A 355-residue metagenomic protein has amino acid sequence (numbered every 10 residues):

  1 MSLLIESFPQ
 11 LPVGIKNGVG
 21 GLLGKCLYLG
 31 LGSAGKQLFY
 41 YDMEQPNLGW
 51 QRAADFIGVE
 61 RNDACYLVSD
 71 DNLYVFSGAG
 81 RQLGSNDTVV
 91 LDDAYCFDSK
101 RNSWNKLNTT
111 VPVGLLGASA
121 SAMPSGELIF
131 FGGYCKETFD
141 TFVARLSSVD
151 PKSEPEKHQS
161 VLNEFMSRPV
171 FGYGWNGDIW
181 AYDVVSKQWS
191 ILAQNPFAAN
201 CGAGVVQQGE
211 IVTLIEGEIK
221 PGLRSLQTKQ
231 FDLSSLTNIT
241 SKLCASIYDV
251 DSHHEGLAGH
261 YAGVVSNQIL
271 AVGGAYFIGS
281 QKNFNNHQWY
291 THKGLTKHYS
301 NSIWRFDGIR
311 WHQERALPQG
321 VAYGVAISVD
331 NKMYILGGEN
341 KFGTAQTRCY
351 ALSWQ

Functional and structural regions predicted by a protein language model:
M1-Q355: Kelch-like beta-propeller repeat domains
